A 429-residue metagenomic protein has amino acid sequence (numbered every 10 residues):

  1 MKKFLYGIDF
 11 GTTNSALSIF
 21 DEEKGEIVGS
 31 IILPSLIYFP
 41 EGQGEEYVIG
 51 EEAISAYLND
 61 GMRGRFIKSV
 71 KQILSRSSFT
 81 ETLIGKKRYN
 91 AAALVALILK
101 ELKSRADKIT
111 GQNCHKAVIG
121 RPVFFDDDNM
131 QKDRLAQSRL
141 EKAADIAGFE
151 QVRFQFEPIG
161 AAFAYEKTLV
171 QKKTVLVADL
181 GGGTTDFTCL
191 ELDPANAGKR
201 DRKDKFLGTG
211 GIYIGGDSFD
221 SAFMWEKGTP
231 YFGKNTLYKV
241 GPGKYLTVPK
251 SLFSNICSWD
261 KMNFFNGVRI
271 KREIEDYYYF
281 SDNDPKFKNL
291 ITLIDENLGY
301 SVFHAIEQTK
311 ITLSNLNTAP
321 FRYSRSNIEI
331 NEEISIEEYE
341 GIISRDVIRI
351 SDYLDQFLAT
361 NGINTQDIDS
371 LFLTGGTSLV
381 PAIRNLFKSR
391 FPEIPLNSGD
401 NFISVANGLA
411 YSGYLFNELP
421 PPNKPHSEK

Functional and structural regions predicted by a protein language model:
M1-P34, A53-V177, E191-Y213, I330-N364 (+2 more regions): N-terminal phosphate-binding loop and flanking beta/alpha elements of the actin-like ATPase fold
T13, G183-T185: Conserved Rossmann-like nucleotide-cofactor binding loop
L33-E45, F66-S78, A195, N266-N283: Short, compositionally biased low-complexity segments
A106, A147-G148, K227-N235, G413 (+1 more regions): A generic secondary-structure signal for well-formed alpha-helical elements
L180: Rossmann-like NAD(P)H-binding beta-loop-alpha module
L192-R325: Phosphate-binding glycine-rich/basic clefts of nucleotide- and phosphate-handling proteins, predominantly
P420-P422: Membrane-embedded alpha-helical bundles of multi-pass transporters/translocases, especially carrier/permease families
H426-K429: Long, low-complexity, intrinsically disordered segments
